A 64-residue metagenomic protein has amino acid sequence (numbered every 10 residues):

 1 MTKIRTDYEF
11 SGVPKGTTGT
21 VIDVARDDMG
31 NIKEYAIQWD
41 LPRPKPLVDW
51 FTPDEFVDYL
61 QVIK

Functional and structural regions predicted by a protein language model:
K3-Y59, I63: Basic/aromatic-rich interaction segments and small domains that mediate binding to polyanionic partners
